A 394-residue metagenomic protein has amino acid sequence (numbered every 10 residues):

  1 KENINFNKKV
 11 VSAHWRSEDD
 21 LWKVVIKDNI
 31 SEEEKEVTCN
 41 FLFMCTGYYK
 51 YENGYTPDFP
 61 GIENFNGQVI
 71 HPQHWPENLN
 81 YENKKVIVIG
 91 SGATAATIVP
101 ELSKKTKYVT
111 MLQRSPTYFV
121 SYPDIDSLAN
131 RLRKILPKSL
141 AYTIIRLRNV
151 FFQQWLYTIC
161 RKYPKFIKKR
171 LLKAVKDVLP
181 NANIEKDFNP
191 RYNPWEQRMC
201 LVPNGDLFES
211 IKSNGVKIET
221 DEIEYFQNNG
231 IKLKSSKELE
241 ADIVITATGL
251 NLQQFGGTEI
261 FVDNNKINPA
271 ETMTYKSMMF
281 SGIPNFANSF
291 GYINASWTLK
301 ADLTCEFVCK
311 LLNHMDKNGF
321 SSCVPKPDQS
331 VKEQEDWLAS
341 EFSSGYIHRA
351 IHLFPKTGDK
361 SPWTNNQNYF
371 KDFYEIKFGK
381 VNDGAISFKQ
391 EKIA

Functional and structural regions predicted by a protein language model:
K1-Y49, L171, V178, S210-I211 (+1 more regions): Feature captures the FAD/FMN-dependent oxidoreductase FAD-binding
V10, E36-K50, V86-I89, V109 (+3 more regions): Short hydrophobic core segments
V37, E63-V69, E224, N229-E271: Extended hydrophobic/aromatic segments used for targeting, binding, or gating
M44-N183, V216-E219, L239, T272 (+1 more regions): Rossmann-like dinucleotide-binding core of oxidoreductases
T56-E63, N78-L79, D206-F208, T258-N285 (+1 more regions): FAD-binding beta-loop-beta segment adjacent to the flavin cofactor pocket
K165, K169, K173, V178-L233 (+1 more regions): Alpha/beta-hydrolase fold catalytic core
I243, A247-M315: Glycine/threonine-rich phosphate-binding loop and adjacent beta-strand/alpha-helix elements that clamp
D302, E306-A394: C-terminal active-site-capping segments
